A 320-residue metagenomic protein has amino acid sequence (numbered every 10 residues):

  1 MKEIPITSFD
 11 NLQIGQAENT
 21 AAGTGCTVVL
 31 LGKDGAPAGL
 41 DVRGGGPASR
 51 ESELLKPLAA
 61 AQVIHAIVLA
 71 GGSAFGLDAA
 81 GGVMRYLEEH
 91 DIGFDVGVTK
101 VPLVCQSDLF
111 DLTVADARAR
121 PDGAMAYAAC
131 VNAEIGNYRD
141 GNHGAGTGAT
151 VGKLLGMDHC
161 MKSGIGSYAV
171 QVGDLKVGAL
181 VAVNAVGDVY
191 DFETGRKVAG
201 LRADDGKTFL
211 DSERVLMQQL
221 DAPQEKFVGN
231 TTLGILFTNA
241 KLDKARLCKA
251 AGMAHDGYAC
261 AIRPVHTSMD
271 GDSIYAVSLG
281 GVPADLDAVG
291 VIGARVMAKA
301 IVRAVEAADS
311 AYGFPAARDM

Functional and structural regions predicted by a protein language model:
M1-M320: Alpha/propeptide regions of enzymes that mature by internal proteolysis
